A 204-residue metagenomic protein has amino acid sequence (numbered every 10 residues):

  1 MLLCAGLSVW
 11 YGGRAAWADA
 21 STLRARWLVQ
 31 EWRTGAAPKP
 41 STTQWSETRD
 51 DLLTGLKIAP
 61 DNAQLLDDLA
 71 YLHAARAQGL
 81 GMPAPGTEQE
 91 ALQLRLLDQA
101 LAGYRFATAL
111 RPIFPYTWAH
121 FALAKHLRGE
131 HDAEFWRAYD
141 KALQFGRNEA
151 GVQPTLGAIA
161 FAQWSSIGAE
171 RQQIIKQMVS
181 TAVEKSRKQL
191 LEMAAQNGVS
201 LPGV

Functional and structural regions predicted by a protein language model:
M1-R14: Hydrophobic membrane-insertion alpha-helices, especially the h-region of bacterial N-terminal signal peptides
A15-A37, K57-A84, R111-A124, A150-A162 (+1 more regions): Amphipathic alpha-helical repeat scaffolds of TPR domains
V29, G35-D51, E90-Q99, D132: Helix-turn-helix repeat elements of alpha-solenoid scaffolds
T54-G55, F106-A107, K141-A142, A182: Canonical positions in the second alpha-helix
A133-G151, G157-W164, A169-S186: TPR/TPR-like (Sel1-like) alpha-helical repeat modules
